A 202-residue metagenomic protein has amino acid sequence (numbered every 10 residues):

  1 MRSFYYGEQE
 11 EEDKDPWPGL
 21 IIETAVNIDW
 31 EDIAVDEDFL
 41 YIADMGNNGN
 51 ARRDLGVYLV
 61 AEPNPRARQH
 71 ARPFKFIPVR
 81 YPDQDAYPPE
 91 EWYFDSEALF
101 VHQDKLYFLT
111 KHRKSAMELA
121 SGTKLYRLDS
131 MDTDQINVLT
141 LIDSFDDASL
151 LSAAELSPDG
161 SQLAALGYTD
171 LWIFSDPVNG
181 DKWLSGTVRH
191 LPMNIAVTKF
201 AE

Functional and structural regions predicted by a protein language model:
M1-E202: Sequence/structural signature of beta-propeller domains
